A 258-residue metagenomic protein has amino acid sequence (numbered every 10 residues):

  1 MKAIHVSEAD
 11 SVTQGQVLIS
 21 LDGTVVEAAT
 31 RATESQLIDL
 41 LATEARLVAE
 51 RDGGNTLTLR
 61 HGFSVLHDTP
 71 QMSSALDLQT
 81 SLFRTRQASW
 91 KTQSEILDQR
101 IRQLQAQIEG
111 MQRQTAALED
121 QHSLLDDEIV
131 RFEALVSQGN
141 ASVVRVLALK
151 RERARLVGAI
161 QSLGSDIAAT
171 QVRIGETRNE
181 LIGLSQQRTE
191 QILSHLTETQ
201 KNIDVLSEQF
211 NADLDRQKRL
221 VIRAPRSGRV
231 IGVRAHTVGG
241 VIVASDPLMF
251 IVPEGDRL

Functional and structural regions predicted by a protein language model:
A3-Q16, L37, S137, H236-I242: Acidic, glycine-anchored pre-beta loop/turn
A3-V6, G23, I222-A224, P253: Conserved strand-loop elements at the edges of beta-sheets that form or border functional pockets
A9-S11, D39-L57: Short helix C-cap/helix-to-loop transition motifs enriched in small/turn-promoting residues
D10-R31, I242-R257: Short hydrophobic beta/alpha edge segments that flank linear recognition/processing sites
A29-A42: Short, compositionally biased
A49-S81, A88: Alpha-helical transmembrane helix bundles of large polytopic membrane transport and channel proteins
S74-K218: Long, charged amphipathic alpha-helices with heptad-repeat/coiled-coil character
R216, R223-L258: Surface-exposed patches in structured soluble domains
